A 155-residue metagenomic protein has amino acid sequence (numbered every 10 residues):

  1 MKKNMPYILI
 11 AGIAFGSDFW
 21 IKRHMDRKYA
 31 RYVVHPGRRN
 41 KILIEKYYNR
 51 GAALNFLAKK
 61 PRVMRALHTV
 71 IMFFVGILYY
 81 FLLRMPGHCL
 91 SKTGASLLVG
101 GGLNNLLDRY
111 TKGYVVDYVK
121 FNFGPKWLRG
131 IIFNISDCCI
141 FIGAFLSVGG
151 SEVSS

Functional and structural regions predicted by a protein language model:
M1-S155: Alpha-helical transmembrane bundles and membrane-interface segments of multipass inner-membrane proteins
